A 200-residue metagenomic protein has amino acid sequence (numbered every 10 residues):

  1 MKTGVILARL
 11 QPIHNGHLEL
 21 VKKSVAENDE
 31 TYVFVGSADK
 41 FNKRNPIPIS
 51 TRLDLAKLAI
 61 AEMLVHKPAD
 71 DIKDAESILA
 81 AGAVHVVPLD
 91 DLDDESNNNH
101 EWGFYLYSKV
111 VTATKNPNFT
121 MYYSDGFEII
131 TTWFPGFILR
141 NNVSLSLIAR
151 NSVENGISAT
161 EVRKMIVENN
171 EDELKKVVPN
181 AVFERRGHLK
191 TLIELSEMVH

Functional and structural regions predicted by a protein language model:
M1-H200: Nucleotidyltransferase catalytic core that binds NTPs
